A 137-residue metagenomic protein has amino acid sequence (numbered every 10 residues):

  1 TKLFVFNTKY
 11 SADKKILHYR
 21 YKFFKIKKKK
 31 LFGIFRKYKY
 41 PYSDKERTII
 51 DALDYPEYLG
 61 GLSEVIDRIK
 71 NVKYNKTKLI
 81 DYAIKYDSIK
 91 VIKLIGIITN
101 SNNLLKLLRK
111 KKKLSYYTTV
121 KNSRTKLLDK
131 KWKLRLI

Functional and structural regions predicted by a protein language model:
T1-L31, F35: Short gly/ser-rich loop at a beta-strand->alpha-helix junction or flexible surface loop bordering the NTP-binding
K30-I137: Hydrophobic alpha-helical interaction segments
